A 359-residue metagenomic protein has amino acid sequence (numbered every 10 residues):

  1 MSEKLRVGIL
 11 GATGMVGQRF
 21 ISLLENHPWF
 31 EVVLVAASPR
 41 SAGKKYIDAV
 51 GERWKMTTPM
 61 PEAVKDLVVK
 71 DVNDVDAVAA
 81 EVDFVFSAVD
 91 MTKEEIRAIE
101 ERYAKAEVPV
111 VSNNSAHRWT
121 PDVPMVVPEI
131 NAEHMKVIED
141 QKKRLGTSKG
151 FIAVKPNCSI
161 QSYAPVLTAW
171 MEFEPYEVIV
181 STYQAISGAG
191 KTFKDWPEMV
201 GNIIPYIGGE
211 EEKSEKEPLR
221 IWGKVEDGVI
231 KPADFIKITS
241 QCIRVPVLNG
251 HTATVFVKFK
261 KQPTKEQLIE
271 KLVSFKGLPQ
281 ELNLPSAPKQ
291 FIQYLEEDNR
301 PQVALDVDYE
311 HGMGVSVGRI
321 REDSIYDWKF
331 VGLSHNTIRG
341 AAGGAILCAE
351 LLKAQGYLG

Functional and structural regions predicted by a protein language model:
S2-Y206, K237, S316, I320-S324 (+1 more regions): N-terminal Rossmann-like NAD(P) cofactor-binding subdomain of oxidoreductases, focused on the glycine-rich
S187-G359: Charged docking surfaces used in two-component/phosphorelay signaling
